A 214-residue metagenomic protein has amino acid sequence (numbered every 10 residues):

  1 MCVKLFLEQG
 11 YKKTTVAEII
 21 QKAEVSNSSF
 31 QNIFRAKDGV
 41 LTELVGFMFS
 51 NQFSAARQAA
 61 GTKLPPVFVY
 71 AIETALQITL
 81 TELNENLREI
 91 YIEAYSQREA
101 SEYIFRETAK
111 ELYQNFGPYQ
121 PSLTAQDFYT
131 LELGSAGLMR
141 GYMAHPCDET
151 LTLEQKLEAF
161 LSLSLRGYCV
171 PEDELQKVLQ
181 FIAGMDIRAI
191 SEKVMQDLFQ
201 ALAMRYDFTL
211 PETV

Functional and structural regions predicted by a protein language model:
M1-V3, I19, L44-Q52: Generic hydrophobic, amphipathic alpha-helix propensity
L5, N51, A55, L80 (+1 more regions): Short alpha-helical functional segments enriched in proximate histidine and acidic residues
L5-G39, E43: Helix-turn-helix
E43, S54-L87, Q97, I104-A109: Hydrophobic alpha-helical connector segments
R88-E93, D173-K177: Short, hydrophobic secondary-structure boundary micro-motifs
E93-C147, L151, Q155-S162: Amphipathic alpha-helical packing segments from all-alpha helical-bundle domains
Q114, P118, D148-V214: C-terminal peripheral helix-coil segments that are non-catalytic and often amphipathic
